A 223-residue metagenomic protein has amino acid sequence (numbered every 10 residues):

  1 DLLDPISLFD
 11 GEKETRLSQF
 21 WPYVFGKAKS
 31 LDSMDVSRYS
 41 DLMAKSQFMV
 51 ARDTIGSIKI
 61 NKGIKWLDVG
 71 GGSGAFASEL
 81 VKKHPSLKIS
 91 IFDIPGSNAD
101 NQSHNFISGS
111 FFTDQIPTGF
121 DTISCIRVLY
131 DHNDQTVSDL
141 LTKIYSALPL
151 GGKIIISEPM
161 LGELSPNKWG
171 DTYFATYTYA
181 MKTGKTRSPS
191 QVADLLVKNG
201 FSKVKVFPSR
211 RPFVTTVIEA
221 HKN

Functional and structural regions predicted by a protein language model:
D1-I64: Conserved Class I S-adenosyl-L-methionine-dependent methyltransferase catalytic core
I60, V69-N223: Alpha-helical subdomain
